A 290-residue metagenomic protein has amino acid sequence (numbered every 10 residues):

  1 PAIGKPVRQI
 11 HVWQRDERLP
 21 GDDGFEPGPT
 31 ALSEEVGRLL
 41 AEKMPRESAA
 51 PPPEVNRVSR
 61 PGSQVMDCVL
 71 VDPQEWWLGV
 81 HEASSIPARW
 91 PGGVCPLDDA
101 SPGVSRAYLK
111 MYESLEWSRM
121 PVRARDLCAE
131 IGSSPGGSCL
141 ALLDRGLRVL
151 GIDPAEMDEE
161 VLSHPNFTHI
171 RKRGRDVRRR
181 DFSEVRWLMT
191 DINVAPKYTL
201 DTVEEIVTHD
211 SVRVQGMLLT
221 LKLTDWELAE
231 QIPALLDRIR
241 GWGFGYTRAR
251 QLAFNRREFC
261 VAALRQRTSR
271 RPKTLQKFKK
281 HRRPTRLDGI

Functional and structural regions predicted by a protein language model:
P1-I290: SAM-dependent transferase fold signal centered on methyltransferase-like domains, encompassing both Class I
